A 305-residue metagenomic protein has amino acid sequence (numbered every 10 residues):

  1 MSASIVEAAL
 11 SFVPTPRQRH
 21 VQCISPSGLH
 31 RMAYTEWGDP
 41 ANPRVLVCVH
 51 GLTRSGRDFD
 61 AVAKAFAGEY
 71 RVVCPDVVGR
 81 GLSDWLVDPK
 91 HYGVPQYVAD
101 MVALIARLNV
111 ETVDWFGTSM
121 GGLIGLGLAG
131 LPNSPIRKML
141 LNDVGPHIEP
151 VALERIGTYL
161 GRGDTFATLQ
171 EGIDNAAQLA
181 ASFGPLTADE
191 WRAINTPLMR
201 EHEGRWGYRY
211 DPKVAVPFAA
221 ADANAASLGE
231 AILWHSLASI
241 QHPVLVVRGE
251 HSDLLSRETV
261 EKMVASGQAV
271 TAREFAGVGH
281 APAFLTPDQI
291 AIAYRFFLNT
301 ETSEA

Functional and structural regions predicted by a protein language model:
M1-L46, G68-Y70, D288, I292-A305: Alpha/beta-hydrolase fold catalytic core
S27-G28, T35, A61-K64, C74-F116 (+1 more regions): Active-site loop/oxyanion-hole signature of alpha/beta-hydrolase fold enzymes
V47-G51, R248: The conserved beta1-alpha1 loop
G51-A61, V72: Serine-hydrolase catalytic-loop signature spanning alpha/beta hydrolases and amidase-signature enzymes
E111-P150: Conserved hydrolase catalytic core segment
A167-A220: Conserved alpha/beta-hydrolase catalytic His-Asp/Glu region
H202-A265, E274: Conserved serine/cysteine hydrolase catalytic core
V278-D288: Catalytic histidine-centered segment of alpha/beta-hydrolase-like enzymes
